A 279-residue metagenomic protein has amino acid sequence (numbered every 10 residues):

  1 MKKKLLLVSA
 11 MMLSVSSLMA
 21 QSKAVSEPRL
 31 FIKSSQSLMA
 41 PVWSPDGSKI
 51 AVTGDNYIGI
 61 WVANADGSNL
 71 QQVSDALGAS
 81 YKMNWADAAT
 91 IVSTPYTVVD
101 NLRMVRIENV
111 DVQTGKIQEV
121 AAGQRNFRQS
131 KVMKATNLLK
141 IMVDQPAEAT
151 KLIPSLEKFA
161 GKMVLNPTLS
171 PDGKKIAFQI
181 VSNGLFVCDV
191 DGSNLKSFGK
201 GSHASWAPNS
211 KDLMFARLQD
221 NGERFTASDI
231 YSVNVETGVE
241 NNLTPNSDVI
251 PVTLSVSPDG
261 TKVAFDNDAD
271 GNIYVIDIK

Functional and structural regions predicted by a protein language model:
M1-K23: Bacterial Sec-dependent N-terminal signal peptides
Q21-K279: Sequence signature of WD/YWTD-type beta-propeller architectures
